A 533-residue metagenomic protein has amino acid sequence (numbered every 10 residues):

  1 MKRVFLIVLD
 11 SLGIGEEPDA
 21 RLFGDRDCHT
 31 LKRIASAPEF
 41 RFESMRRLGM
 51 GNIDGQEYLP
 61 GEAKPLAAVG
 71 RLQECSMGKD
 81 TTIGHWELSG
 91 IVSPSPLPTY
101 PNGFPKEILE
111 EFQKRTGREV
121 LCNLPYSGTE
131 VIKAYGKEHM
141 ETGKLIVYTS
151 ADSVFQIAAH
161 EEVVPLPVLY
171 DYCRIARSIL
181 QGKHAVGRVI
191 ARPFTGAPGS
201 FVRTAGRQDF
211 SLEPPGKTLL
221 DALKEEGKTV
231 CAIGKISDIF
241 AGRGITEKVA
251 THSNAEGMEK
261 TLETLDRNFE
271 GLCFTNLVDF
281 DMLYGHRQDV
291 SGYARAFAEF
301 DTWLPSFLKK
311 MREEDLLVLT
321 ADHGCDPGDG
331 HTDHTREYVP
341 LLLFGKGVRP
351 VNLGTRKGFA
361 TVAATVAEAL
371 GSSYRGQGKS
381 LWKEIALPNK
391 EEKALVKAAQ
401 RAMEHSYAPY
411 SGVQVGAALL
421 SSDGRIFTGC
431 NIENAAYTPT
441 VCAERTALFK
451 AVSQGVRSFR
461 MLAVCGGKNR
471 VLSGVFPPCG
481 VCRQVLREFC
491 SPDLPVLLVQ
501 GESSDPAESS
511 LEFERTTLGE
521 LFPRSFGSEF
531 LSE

Functional and structural regions predicted by a protein language model:
M1-L387: Feature captures the catalytic ectodomains and active-site-proximal regions of enzymes that hydrolyze or transfer
H334-E337, Y410-Q414: Short, flexible loop/turn motifs enriched in small residues
L341-L343, G412-S421, L497: Short beta-strand scaffold segments in enzyme catalytic cores
L387-K397, Q500-P506: Short, compositionally biased leader-like segments
K393-A408: Short, basic/aromatic recognition patches
V415-N434: RNase H-like nuclease fold core
T428-F530: Zn2+-dependent cytidine deaminase-like catalytic core
